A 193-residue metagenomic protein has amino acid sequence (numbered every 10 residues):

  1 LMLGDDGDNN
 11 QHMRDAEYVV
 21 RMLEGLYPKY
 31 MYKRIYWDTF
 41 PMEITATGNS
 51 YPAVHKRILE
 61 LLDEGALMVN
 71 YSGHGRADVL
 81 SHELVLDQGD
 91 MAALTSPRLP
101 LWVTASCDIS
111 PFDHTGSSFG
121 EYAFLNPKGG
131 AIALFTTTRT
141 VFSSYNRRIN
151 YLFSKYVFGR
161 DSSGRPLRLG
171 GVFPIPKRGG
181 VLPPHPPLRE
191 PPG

Functional and structural regions predicted by a protein language model:
L1-G193: Cysteine-dependent hydrolase recognition
